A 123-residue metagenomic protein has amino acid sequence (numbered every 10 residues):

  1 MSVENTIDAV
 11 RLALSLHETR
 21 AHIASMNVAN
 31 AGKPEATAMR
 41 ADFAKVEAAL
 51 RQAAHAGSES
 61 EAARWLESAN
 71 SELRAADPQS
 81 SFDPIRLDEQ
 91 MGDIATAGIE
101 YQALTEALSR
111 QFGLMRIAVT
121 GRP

Functional and structural regions predicted by a protein language model:
M1-P123: Amphipathic alpha-helical polymerization modules
